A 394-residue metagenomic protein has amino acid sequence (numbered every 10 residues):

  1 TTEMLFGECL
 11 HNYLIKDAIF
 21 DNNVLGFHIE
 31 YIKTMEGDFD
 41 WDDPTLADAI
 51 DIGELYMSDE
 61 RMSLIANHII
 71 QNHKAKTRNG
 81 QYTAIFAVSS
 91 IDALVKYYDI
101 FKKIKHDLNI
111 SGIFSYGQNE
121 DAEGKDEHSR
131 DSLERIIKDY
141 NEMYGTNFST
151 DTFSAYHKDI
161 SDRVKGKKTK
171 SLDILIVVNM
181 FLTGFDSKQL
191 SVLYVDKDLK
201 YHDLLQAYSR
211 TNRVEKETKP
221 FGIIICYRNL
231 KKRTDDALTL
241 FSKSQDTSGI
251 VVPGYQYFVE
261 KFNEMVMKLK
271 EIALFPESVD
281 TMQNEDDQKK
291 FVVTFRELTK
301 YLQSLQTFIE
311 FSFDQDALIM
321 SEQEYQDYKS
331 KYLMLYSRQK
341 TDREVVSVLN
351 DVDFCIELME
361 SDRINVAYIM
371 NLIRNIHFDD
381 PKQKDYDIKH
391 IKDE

Functional and structural regions predicted by a protein language model:
T1-T83, Y98-K105: Interdomain helical connector at the RecA1-RecA2 junction of SF1/SF2 helicase-like NTPases
E8-L10, D21-F27, Q81, H106-N109 (+3 more regions): Short glycine-/polar-rich loops that comprise or flank the Walker A/P-loop and associated switch/sensor motifs
L10, L14, E60-I65, D92 (+8 more regions): Charged, alpha-helix-enriched surfaces in structured cytosolic catalytic cores of large nucleotide-utilizing machines
G26, Y31-L46, R130-E134, T239-L240 (+2 more regions): Short, compositionally biased low-complexity segments
G53-V177, S337-K340, E344-S347, Q383: Conserved C-terminal RecA-like helicase domain
K74-T77, S89-Q118, K232, D236-E394: Catalytic cores and motor modules of nucleic-acid processing enzymes
Y116-Y255: Conserved RecA-like P-loop NTPase helicase motor core
